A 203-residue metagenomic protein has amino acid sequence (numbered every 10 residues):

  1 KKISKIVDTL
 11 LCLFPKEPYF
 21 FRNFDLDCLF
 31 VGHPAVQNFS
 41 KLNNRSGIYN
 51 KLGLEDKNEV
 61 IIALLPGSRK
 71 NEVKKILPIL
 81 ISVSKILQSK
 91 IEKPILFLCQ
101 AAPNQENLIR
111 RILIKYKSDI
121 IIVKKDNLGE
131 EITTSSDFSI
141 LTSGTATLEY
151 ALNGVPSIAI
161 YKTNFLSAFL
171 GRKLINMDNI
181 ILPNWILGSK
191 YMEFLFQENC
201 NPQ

Functional and structural regions predicted by a protein language model:
K1-Q203: Nucleotide-activated sugar donor-binding and catalytic core shared by glycosyltransferases and related lipid-linked
